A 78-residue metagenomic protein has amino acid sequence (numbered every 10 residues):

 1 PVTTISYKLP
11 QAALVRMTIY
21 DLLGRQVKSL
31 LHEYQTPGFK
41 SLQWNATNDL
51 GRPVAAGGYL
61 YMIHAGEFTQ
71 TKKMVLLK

Functional and structural regions predicted by a protein language model:
P1-A12, I19-R25, K73-K78: Surface-exposed, proline-anchored Ser/Thr-rich loop/turn motifs
S6, A12-L14, L31-G66: Short, surface-exposed loop/turn motifs with a glycine/proline- and acidic-biased composition
F68-K72: Extracellular and select intracellular beta-sandwich modules with Ser/Thr-enriched, small-residue motifs on
